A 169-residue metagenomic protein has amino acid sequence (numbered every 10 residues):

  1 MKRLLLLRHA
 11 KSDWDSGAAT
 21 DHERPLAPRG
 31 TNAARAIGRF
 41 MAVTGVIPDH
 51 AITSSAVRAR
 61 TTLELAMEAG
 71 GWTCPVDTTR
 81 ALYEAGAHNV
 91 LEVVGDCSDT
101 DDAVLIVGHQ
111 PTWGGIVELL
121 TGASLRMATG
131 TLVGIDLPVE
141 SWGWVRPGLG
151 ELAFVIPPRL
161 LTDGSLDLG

Functional and structural regions predicted by a protein language model:
K2-R3, L7-R80, A85, N89 (+2 more regions): Active-site-proximal alpha-helix that buttresses catalytic centers in soluble enzyme cores
A10, V57, L82, Q110-P111 (+3 more regions): Short, flexible active-site-adjacent loop segments at beta-strand->alpha-helix junctions, enriched in small/polar
D15, G114-G115, G143: Short active-site-adjacent structural elements
A18, T100, W144-R146: Short, glycine- and charge-enriched coil/turn segments that flank and shape catalytic ligand pockets
H22, C74, D102, T129-T131 (+1 more regions): A generic structural signal for short beta-strands and their flanking turns/coil linkers
V90-V94: Conserved ATP-dependent adenylate/AMP-binding module captured primarily in the ANL superfamily
D96-T131, D136-V139: Non-DNA-binding regulatory cores of transcription-related proteins, predominantly C-terminal effector-binding
A123-L161: Domain-level recognition of soluble alpha/beta enzyme cores, biased toward histidine phosphatases/phosphomutases
